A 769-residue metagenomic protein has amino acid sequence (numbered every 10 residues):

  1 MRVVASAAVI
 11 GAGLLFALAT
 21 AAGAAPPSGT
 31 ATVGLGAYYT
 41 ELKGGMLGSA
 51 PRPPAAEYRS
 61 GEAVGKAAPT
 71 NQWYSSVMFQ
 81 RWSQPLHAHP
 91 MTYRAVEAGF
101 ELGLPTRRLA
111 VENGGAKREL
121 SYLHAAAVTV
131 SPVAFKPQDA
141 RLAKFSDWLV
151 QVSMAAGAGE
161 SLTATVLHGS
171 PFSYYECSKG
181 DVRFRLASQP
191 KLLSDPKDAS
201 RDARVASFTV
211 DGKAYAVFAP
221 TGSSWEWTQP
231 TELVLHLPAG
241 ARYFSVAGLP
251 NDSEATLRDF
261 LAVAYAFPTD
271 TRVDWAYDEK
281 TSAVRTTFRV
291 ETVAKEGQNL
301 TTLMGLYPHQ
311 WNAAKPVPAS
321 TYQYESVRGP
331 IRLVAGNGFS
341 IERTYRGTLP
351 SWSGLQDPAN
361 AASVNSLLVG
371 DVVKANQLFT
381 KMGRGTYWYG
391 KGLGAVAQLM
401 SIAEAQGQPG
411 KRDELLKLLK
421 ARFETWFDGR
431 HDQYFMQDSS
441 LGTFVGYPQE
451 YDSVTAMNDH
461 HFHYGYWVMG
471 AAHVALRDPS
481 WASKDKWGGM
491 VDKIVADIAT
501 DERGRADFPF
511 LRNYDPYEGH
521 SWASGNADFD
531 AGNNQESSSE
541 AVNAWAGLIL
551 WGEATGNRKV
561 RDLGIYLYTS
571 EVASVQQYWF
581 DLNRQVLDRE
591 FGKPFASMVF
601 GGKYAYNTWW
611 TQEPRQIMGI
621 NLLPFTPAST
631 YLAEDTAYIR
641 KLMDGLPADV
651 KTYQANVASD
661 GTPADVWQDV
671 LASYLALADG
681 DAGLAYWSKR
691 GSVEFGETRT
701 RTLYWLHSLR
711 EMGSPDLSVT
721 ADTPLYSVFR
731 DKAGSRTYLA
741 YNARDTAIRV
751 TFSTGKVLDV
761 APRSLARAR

Functional and structural regions predicted by a protein language model:
M1-V4: Positively charged n-region of N-terminal signal peptides that target proteins for export
A7-A19: Bacterial N-terminal signal peptides
L18-P26: Bacterial Sec-dependent signal peptides at the C-terminal "C-region" and cleavage site
A25-H461, D501-H520, G552-T555, Y566-R769: Ser/Thr/Asn(+Pro)-rich, low-complexity disordered segments
G383-A403, V454-V495, S537-W545: Aromatic-rich carbohydrate-recognition surfaces in CAZymes
D413-K417, D485-G489, D562: Short sequence/structural elements of tandem HEAT/ARM alpha-solenoid repeats
S538-E571: Active-site neighborhood of glycoside hydrolase catalytic domains
